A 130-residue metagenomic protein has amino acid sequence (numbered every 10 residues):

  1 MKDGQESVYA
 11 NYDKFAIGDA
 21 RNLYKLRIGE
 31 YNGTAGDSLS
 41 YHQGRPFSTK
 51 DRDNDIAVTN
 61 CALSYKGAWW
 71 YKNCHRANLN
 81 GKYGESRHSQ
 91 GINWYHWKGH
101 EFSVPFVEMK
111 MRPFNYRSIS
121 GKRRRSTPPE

Functional and structural regions predicted by a protein language model:
M1-E130: Mature extracellular or lumenal effector domains of secreted proteins and single-pass membrane receptors/adhesion
